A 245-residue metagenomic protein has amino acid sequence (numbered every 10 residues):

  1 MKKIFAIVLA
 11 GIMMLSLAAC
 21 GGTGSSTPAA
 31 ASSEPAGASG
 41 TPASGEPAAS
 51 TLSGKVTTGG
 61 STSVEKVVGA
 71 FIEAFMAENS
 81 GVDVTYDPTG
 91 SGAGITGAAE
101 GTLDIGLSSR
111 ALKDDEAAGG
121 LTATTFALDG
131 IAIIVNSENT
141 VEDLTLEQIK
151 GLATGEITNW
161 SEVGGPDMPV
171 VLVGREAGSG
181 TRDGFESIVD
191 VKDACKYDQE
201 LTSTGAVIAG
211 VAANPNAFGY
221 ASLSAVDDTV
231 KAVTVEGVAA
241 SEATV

Functional and structural regions predicted by a protein language model:
M1-L9: Positively charged n-region of N-terminal signal peptides that target proteins for export
L15-A19: C-terminal motif of bacterial Sec signal peptides marking the signal peptidase cleavage site
G21-S25, A29-V245: Exported/periplasmic ABC-transporter solute-binding proteins
